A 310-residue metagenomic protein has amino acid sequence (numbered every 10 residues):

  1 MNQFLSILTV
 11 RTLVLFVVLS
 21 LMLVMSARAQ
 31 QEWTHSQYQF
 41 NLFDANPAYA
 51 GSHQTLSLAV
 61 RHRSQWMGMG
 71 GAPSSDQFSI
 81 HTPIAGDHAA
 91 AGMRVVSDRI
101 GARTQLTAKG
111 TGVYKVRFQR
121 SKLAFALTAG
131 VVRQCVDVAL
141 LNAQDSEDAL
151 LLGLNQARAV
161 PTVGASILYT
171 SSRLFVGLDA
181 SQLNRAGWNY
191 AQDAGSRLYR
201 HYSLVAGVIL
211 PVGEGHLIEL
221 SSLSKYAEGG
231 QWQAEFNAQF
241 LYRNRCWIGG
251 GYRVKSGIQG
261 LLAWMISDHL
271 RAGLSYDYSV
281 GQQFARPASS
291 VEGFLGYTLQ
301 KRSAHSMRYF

Functional and structural regions predicted by a protein language model:
M1-N2, Y309: Generic detector of intrinsically disordered, low-complexity segments in short proteins and peptide precursors
N2-L15: Bacterial N-terminal signal peptides that target proteins for export
T12-V24: Bacterial N-terminal signal peptides
M25-A29: Sec/Tat signal peptide C-region and signal peptidase I cleavage site
Q30-F310: Subset of outer-membrane beta-barrel
